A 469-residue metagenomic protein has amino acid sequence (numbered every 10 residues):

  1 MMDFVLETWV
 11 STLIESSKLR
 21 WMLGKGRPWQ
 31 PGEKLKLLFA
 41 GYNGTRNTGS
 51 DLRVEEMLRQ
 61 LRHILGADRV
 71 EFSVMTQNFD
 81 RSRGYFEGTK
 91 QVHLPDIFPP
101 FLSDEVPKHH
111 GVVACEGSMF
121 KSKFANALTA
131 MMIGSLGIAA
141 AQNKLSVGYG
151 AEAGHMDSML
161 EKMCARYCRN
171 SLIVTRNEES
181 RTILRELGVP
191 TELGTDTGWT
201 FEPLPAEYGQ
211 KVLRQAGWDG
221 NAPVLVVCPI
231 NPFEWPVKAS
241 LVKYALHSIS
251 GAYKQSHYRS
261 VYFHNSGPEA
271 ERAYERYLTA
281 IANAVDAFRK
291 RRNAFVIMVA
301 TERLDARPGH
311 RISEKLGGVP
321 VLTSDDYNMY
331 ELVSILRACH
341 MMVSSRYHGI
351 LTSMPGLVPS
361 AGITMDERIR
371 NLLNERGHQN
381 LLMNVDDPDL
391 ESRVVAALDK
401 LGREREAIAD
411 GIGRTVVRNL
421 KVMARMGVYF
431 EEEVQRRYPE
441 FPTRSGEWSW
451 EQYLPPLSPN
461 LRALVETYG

Functional and structural regions predicted by a protein language model:
M1-G469: Active-site anion-handling motifs in enzyme catalytic cores
